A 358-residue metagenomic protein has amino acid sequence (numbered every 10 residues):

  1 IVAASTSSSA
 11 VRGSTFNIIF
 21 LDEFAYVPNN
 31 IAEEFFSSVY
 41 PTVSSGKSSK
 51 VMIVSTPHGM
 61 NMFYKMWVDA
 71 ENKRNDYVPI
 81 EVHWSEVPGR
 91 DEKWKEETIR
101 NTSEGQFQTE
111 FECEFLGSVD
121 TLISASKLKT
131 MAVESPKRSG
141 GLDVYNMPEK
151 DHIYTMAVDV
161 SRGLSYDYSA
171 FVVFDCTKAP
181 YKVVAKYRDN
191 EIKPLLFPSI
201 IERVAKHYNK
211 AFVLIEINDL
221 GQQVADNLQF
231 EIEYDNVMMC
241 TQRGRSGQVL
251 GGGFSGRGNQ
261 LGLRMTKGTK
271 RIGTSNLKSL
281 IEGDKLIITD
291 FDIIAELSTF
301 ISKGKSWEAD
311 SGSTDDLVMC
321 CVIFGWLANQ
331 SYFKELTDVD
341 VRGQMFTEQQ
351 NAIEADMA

Functional and structural regions predicted by a protein language model:
I1-T42: Conserved RecA-like ASCE ATPase "motif II neighborhood" in helicase/translocase motors
V2-A3, S48-T56: Structural recognition of the conserved hydrophobic beta-strand(s) that form the central parallel beta-sheet of P-loop
A25-Y26, R162, D219: Catalytic acidic motif of RecA-like/P-loop NTPases
E34, E86-V160: ATPase catalytic-site recognition across NTP-hydrolyzing enzymes
G59-N75: Short regulatory helix/loop adjacent to the ATP-binding pocket of P-loop NTPases
M60, D69, T177-S306, D356-A358: Mg2+-dependent endonuclease catalytic cores in nucleic-acid-processing enzymes, primarily RNase H-like
K186, F324-A358: Acidic two-metal-ion nuclease catalytic site recognized across multiple nuclease folds, prominently DnaQ/RNase D-T
K305-T337: Acidic, Mg2+-coordinating catalytic module of metal-dependent nucleases/exonucleases that use a two-metal-ion mechanism
